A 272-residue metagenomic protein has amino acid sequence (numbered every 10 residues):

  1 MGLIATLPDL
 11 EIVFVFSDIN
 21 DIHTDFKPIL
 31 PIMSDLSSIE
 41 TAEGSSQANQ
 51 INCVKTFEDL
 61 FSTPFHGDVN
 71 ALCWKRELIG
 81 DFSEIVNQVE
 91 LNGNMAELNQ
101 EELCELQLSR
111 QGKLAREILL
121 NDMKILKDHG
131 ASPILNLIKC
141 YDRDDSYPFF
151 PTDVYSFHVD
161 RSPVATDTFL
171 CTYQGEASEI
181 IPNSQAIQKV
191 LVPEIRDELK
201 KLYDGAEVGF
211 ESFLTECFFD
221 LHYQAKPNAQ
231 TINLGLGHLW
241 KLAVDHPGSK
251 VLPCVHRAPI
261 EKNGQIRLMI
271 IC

Functional and structural regions predicted by a protein language model:
G2, L7, I12-G130: N-terminal auxiliary "cap/dimerization" subdomain that precedes the catalytic jelly-roll/cupin core of mononuclear
S62-H66, I125-K127, D160-P163, L170 (+2 more regions): A general structural signal for short secondary-structure junctions and capping/turn motifs
D68-A71, S132, T166-F169, L236-G237 (+1 more regions): Short, surface-exposed beta-edge/turn micro-motifs
S83, I180-P182, K250-V251: Short helix/loop capping segments that flank catalytic or ligand/cofactor-binding pockets
L108-D160: Extracellular-facing segments of soluble proteins and assemblies that are Gly/Ser/Thr-biased and enriched in aromatics
L137-K139, C171-Q174, P182, V244 (+1 more regions): Short, structured patches in soluble enzyme cores that scaffold and shape functional sites
P151-A229, G235: Catalytic core of non-heme Fe(II) oxygenases with the double-stranded beta-helix
C217-C272: Catalytic core of Fe(II)/2-oxoglutarate
